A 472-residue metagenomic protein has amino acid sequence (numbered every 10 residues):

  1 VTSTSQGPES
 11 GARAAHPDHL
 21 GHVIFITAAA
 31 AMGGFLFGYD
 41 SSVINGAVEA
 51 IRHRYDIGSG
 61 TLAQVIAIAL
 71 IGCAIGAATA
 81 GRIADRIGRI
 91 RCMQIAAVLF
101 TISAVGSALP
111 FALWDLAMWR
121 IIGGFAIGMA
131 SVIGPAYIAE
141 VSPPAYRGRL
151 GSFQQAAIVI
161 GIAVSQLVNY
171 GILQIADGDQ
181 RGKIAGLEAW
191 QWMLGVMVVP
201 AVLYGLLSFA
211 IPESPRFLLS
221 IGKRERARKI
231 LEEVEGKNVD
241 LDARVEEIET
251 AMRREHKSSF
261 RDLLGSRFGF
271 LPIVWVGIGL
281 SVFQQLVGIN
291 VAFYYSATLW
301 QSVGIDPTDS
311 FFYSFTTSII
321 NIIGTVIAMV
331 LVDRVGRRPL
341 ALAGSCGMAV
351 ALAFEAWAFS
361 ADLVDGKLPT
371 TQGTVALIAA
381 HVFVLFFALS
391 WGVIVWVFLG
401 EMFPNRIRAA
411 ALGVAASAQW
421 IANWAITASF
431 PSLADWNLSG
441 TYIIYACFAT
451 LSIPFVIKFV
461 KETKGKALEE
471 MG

Functional and structural regions predicted by a protein language model:
V1-R226, I230-E232, M252-G472: Alpha-helical transmembrane bundle of multi-pass membrane proteins
V234-G236: Short helix/loop segments within enzyme catalytic domains that coordinate or immediately flank catalytic cofactors
N238-T250: Short, well-structured alpha-helical segments
